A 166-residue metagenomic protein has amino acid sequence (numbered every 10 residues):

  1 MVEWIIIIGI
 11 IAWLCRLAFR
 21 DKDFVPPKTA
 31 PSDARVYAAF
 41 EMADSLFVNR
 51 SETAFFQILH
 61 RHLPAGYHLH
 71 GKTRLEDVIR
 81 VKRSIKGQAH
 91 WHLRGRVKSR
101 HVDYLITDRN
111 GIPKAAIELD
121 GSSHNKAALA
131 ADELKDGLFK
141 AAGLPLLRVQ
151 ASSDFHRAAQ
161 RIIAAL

Functional and structural regions predicted by a protein language model:
M1-K28: N-terminal signal-anchor transmembrane alpha helix of single-pass membrane proteins, serving as the membrane-anchoring
F19-K86: N-terminal topogenic membrane-targeting module
A43, H92, A127: Conserved short-loop catalytic and cofactor-binding motifs
N49-R50, G95-R96, A130: Conserved phosphate-coordination/catalytic loops
G71-K114: Active-site metal-binding core of divalent-cation-utilizing nuclease and nuclease-like domains
G87-Q88, I163-L166: Short alpha-helix boundary/capping motifs
R100-A164: Basic, amphipathic alpha-helical patches used to engage nucleic acids or provide basic targeting signals, exemplified
